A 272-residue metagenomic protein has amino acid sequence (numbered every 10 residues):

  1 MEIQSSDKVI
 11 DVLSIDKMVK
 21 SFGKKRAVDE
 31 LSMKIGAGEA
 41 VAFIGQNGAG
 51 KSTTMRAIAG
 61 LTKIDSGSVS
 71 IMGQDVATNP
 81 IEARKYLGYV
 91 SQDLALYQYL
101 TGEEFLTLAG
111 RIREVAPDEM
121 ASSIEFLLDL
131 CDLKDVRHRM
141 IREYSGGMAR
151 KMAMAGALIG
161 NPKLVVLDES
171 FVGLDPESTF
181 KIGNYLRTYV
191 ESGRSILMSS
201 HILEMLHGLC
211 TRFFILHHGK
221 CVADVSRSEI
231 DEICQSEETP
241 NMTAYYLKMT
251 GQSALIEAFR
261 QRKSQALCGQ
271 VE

Functional and structural regions predicted by a protein language model:
A59: Helix-to-loop junction immediately C-terminal to a conserved catalytic motif
G67-D75, A83: Conserved ABC transporter NBD signature motif
T107, R111, D118-V136: Conserved ABC ATPase "signature" region
M140-Y144: Conserved ABC ATPase signature
V165-E169: Catalytic Walker B motif of ABC-type/P-loop ATPase nucleotide-binding domains
